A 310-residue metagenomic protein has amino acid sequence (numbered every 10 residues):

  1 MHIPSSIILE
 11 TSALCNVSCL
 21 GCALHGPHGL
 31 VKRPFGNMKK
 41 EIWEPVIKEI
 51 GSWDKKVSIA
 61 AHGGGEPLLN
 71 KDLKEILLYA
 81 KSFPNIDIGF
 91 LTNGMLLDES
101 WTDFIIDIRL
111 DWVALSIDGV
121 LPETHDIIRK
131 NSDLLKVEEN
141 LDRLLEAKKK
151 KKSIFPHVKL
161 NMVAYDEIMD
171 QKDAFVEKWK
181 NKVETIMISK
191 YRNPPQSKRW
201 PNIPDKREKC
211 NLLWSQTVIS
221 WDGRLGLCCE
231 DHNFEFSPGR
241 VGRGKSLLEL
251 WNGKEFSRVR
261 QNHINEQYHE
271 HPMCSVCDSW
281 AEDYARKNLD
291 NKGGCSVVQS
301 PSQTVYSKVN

Functional and structural regions predicted by a protein language model:
M1-W112, E123, I127, L135 (+3 more regions): Conserved alpha-helical substructure of the radical SAM core
S6, E10, W53-H62, F83-G89 (+3 more regions): Conserved C-terminal portion of the radical SAM core fold that forms the substrate/S-adenosylmethionine-binding
L14, S18, K209, M273: The −1 position to Zn-ligating cysteines in a subset of zinc-ribbon hairpins
L69, D98, Y165-M169, F234: Alpha-helix N-cap/loop-to-helix initiation residues
D118-P122: A glycine-centered beta->alpha junction motif in the catalytic cores of kinase/phosphotransferase enzymes
D133-L134, D205: Charged helix-capping and loop-helix junction motifs
E146-H157, W179-E208, L225, C229-A285: C-terminal accessory region of radical SAM enzymes
N211-L213: Short, small/polar residue-rich loop motifs at catalytic or cofactor-binding pockets
